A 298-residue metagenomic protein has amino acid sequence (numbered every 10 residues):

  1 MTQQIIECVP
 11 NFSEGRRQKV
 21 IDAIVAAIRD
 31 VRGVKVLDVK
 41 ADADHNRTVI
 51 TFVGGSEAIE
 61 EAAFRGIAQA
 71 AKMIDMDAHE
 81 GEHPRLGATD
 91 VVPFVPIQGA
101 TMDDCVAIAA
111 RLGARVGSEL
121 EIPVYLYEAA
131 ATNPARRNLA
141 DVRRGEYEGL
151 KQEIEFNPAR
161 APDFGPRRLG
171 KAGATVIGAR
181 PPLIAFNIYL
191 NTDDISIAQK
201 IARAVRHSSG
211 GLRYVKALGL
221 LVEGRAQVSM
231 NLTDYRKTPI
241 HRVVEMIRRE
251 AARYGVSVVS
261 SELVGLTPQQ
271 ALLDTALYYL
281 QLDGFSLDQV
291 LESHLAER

Functional and structural regions predicted by a protein language model:
T2-R298: Long, contiguous binding/interaction regions
